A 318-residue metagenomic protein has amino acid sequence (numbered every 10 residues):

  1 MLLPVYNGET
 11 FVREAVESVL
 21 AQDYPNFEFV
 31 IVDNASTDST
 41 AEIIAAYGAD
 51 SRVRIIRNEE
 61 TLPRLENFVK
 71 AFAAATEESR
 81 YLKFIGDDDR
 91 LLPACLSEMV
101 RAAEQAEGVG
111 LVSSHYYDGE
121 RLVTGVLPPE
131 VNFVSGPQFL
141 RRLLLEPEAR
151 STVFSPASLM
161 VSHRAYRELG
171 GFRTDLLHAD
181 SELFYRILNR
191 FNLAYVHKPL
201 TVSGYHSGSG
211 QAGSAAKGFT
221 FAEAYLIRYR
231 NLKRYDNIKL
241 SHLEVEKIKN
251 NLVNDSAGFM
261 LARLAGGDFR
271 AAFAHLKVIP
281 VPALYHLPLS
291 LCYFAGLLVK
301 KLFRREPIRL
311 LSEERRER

Functional and structural regions predicted by a protein language model:
N7-A21: Short, well-formed alpha-helical segments that are part of the catalytic scaffolds of diverse glycosyltransferases
L20-I31, S39, S51-R54, R80: Short loop->beta transition adjacent to catalytic acidic/histidine clusters or analogous donor-positioning motifs
D33-E42, E60, G86: A conserved acidic beta->alpha catalytic loop
N58-E77, D87: Glycine-rich, basic loop-to-helix element that forms the pyrophosphate-binding segment of sugar-nucleotide handling
A94-L127: Conserved donor NDP-sugar-binding/catalytic core segment of glycosyltransferases
F133-A222: Conserved nucleotide-sugar donor-binding catalytic segment
P137-R142, L183, L200-S207, A212-H242 (+1 more regions): Catalytic core of nucleotide-sugar-dependent glycosyltransferases
A257-R318: Membrane-interface aromatic/basic loop that binds lipid-linked glycans or pyrophosphate carriers, typified by
